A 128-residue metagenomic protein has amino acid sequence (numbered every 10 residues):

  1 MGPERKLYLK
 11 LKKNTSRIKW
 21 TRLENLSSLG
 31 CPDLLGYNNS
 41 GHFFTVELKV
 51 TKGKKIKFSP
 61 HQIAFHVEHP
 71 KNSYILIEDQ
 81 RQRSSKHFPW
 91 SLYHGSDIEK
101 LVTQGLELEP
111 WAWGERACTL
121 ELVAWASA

Functional and structural regions predicted by a protein language model:
M1-N25, N39: Acidic-basic catalytic patches of nuclease active cores, encompassing PD-(D/E)XK and other metal-cofactor nuclease
L23, T45-L48, L76: Short, conserved beta-strand edge motifs with alternating hydrophobic and charged residues
L26, T51, D79-R81: Short, solvent-exposed coil/turn elements at secondary-structure transition points
G30: Beta-rich catalytic cores
L34-G36, H42-K52: Conserved catalytic cores of phosphodiester-cleaving nucleases, focusing on short active-site segments
T51-P70: Mg2+/Mn2+-dependent nuclease catalytic core
V67-E99: Nucleic-acid nuclease catalytic cores
G105-A128: Charged phosphate-binding loop/patch that engages nucleotide di/tri-phosphates or the phosphate backbone of nucleic
